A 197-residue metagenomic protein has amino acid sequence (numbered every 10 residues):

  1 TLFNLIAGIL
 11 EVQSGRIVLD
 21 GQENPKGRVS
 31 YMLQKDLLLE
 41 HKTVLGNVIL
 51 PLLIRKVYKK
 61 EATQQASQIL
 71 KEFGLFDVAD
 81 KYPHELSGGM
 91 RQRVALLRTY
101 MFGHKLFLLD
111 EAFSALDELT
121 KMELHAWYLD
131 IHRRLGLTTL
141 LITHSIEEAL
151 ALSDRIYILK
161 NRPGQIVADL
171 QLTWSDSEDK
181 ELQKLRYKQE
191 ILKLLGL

Functional and structural regions predicted by a protein language model:
A7: Helix-to-loop junction immediately C-terminal to a conserved catalytic motif
S14-G27, Q65: Conserved ABC transporter NBD signature motif
L45-L53, T63, Q171: Short helical segment in ABC ATPase nucleotide-binding domains corresponding to the A-loop/adjacent helical element
Y82-L86, M90: Conserved ABC ATPase signature
L96: Hydrophobic anchor residue at the start of the ABC signature
M101-K105: A short, proline-enriched helix->beta-strand linker immediately N-terminal to the Walker B motif in ABC-type P-loop
F107-E111: Catalytic Walker B motif of ABC-type/P-loop ATPase nucleotide-binding domains
